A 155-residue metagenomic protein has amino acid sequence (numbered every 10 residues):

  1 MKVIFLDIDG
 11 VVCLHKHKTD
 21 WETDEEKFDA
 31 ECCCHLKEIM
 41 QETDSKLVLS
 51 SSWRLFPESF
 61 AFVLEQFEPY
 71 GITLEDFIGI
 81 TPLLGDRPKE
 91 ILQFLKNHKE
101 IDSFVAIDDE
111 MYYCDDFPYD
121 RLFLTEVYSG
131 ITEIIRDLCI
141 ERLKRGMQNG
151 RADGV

Functional and structural regions predicted by a protein language model:
M1-D44: Active-site neighborhood of HAD-like aspartate-dependent phosphohydrolases
V3, K46, S103-V105: Structural motif
V3-F5, V48, L124: Ordered hydrophobic segments in well-structured contexts
L6, S50-F56, I107-D109: Short His-Asn-centered micro-motif
V12-C13, L55-P57, Y112-C114: Short, active-site-adjacent cap segments at secondary-structure transitions
E26-K27, L55-E58, P82-G85: Acidic-and-aromatic substrate-binding clefts and catalytic sites of carbohydrate-active enzymes
M40-F60: Substrate-recognition element of Asp-dependent hydrolases with the DxDx(T/V) motif
A61-V155: C-terminal cap/substrate-recognition subdomain and adjoining C-terminal extension of metal-dependent phosphatase-like
